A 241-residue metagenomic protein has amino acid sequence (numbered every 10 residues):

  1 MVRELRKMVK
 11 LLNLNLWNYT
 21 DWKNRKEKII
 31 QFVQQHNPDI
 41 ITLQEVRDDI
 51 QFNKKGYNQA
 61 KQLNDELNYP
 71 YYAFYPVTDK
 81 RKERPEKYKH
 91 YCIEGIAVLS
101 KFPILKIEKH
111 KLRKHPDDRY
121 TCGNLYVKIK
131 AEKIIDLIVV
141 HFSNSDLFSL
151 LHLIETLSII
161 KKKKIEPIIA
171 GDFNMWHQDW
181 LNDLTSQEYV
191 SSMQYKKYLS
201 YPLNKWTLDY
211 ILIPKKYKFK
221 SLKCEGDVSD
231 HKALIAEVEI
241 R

Functional and structural regions predicted by a protein language model:
M1-I40, F52-G56, Y71-R241: Active-site regions of metal-assisted phosphoester/phosphodiester hydrolases, unifying DNase/endonuclease modules
Q44-Q51: Active-site neighborhood of divalent metal-dependent phosphoester/pyrophosphate hydrolases
K61-Q62: Active-site phosphate/pyrophosphate- and oxyanion-stabilizing loops and adjacent acidic/basic residues in soluble
L67-Y69: Short helix-capping segments at alpha-helix termini
